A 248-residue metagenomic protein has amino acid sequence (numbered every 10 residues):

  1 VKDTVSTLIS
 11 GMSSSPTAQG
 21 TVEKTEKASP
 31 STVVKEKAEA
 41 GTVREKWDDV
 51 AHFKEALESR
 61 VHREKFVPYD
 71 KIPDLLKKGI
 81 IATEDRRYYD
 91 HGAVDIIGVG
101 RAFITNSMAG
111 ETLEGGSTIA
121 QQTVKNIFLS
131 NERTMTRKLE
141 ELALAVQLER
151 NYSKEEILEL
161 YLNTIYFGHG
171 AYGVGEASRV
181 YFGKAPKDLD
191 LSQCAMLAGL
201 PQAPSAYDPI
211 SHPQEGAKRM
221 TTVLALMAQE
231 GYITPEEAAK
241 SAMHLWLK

Functional and structural regions predicted by a protein language model:
V1-K248: Juxtamembrane regions of bacterial inner-membrane/periplasmic proteins, predominantly the peptidoglycan biogenesis
